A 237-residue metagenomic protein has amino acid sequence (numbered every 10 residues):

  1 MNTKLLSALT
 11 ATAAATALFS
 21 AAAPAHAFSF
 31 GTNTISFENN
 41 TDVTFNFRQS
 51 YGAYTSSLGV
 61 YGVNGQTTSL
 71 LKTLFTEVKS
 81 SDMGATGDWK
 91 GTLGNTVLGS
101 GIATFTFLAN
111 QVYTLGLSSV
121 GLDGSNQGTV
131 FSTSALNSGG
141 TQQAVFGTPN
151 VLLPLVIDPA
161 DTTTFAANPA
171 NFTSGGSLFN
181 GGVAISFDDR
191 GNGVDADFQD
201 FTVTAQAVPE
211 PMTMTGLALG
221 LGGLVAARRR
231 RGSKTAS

Functional and structural regions predicted by a protein language model:
N2-L9: Bacterial N-terminal signal peptides that target proteins for export
T16-P24: C-terminal segment of classical bacterial N-terminal signal peptides
P24-H26, S233: Signal peptide processing junction and immediate N-terminal pro/mature segment of secreted/exported proteins
H26-G181: Extracellular distal adhesion/interaction modules in secreted or cell-surface proteins
S118-V120, F187-G193: Short beta-strand-plus-loop segments that form exposed binding edges in beta-rich domains
R190-A207: A recurrent domain-boundary module in secreted/ectodomain proteins
E210-R228: A short, hydrophobic C-terminal helix/tail in secreted or cell-surface proteins
A226-S237: C-terminal membrane-anchoring or membrane-association module
